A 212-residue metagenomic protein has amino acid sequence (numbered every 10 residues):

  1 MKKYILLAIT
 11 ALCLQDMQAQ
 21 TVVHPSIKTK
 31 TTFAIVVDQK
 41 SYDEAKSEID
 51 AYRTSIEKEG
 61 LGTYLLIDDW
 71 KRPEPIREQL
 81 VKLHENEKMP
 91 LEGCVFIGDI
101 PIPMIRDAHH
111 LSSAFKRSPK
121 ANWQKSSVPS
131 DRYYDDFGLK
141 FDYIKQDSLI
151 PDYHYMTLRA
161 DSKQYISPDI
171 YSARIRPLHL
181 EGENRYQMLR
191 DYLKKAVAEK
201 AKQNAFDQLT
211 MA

Functional and structural regions predicted by a protein language model:
M1-Q20: Bacterial Sec-dependent N-terminal signal peptides
Q15, L61, D99: Residue-level marker of positions within ordered structural domains that often coincide with functionally constrained
Q20-G62, D69, E78-K82, N86-G93: Extracellular pro-sequences of secreted precursors
S55-Y64, K120-Q124, V128: Structural alpha-beta junctions
L65, W70, P101: Active-site-proximal C-terminal subdomain of hydrolase catalytic domains
E74-A212: Structured catalytic cores of large enzymes
